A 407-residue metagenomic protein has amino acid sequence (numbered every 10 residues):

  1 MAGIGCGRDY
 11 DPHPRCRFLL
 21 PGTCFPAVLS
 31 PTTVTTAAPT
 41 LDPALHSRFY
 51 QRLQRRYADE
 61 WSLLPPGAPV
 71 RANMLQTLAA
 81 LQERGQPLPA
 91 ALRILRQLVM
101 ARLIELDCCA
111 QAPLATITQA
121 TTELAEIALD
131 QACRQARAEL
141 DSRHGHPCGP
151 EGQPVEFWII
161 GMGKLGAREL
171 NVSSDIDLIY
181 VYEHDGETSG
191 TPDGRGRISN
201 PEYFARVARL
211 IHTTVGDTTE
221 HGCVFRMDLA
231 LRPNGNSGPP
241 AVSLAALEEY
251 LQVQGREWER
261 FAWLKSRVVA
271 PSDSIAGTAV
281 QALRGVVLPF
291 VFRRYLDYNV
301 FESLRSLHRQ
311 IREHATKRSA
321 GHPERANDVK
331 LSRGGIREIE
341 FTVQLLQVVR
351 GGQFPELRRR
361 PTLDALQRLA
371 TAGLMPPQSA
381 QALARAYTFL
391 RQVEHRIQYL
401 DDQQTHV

Functional and structural regions predicted by a protein language model:
M1-A2, R17: N-terminal start and proteolytic maturation junction detector
A2-G7, G22: Residue-identity detector for glycine
D9-H13: Intrinsic-disorder-associated, low-complexity terminal segments enriched in Asp/Asn/His/Tyr and depleted of Lys/Arg
C16-L20, C24-V407: A nucleotide- and high-energy phosphate-metabolite-utilizing enzyme signature
